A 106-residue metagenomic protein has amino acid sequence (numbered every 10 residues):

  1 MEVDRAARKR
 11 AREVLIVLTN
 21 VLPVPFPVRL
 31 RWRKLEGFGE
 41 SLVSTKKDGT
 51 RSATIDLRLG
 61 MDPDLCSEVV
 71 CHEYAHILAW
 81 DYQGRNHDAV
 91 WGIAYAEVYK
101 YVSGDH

Functional and structural regions predicted by a protein language model:
M1-E68, I77-H106: Active-site-proximal or metal-binding-adjacent scaffold patches in catalytic folds
E73: Walker B catalytic acidic pair
